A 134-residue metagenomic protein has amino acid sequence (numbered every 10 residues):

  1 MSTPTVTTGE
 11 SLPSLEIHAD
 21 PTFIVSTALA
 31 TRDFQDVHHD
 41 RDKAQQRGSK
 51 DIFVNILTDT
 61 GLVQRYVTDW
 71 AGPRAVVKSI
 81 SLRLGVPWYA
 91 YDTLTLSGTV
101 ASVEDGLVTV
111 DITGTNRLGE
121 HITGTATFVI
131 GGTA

Functional and structural regions predicted by a protein language model:
M1-L15, W88-A134: HotDog/MaoC-like acyl-thioester-processing domains
M1-R74: Hot-dog-fold acyl-thioester-processing enzymes
V67-L96: Mid-chain, well-packed structural core segment of small domains
